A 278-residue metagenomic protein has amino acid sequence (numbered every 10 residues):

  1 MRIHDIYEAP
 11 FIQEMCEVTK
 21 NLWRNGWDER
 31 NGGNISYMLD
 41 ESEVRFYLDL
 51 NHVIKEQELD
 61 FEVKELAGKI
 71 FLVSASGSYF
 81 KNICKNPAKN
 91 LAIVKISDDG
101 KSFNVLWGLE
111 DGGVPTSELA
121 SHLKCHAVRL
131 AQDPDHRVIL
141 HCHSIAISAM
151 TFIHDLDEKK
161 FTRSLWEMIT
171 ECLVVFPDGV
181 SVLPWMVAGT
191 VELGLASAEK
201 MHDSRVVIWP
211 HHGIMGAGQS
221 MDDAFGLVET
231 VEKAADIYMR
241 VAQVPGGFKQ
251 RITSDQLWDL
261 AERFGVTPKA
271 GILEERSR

Functional and structural regions predicted by a protein language model:
M1-R278: Glycine-rich flexible loops
